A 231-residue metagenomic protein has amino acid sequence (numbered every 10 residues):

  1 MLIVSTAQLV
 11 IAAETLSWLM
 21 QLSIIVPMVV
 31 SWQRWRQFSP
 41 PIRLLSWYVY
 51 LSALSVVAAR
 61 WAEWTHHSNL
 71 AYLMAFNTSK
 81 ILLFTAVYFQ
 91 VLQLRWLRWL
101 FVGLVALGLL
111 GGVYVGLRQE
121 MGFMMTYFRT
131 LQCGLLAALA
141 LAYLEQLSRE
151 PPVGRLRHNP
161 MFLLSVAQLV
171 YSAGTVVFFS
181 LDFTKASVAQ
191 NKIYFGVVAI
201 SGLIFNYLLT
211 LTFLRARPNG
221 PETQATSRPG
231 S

Functional and structural regions predicted by a protein language model:
L2-S231: Terminal, non-globular segments
